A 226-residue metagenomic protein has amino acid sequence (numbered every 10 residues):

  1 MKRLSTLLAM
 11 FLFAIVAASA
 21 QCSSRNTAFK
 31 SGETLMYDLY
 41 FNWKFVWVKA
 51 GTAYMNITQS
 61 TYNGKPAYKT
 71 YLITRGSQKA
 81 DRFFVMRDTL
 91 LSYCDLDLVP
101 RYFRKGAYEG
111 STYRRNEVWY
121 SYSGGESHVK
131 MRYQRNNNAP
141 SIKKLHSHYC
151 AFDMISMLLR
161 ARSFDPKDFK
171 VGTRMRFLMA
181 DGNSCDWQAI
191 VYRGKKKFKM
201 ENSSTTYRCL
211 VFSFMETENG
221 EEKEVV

Functional and structural regions predicted by a protein language model:
M1, Y102-F103, H128: Generic N-terminal leader/processing signal
M1-L8: Bacterial N-terminal signal peptides that target proteins for export
F11, A161-F164: Alpha-helix boundary/capping residues
F11-A20: Hydrophobic h-region of N-terminal signal peptides that target proteins for export in Gram-negative bacteria
Q21-Y122, F164-V226: Acidic, serine/threonine-rich low-complexity disordered tracts
N116-L158: Hydrophobic, well-structured mid-protein blocks that either form specific transmembrane helices
